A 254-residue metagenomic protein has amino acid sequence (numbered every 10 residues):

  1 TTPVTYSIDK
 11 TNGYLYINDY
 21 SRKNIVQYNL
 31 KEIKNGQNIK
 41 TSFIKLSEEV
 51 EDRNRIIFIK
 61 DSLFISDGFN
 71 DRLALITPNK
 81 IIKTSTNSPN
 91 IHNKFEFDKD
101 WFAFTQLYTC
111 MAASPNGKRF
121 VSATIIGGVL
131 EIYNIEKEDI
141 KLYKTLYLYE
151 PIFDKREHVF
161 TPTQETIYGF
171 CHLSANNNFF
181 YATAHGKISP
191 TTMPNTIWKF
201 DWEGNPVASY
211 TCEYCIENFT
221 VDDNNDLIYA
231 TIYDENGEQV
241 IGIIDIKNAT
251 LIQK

Functional and structural regions predicted by a protein language model:
T1, I39-E48, I82-Q106, K141-Q164 (+1 more regions): Surface-exposed loop and turn segments in beta-propeller and other repeat-based domains that flank or scaffold
T1-Y16, Y20, S42-S47, E213-E217: Blade-loop segments of beta-propeller domains
Y6-T11, N54-I59, A103-N116, E165-N176 (+1 more regions): Structural signature of eukaryotic scaffold interfaces centered on beta-propeller domains
Y16-S21, I65-F69, S114, S122-I125 (+3 more regions): Conserved beta-strand positions in repeat-built beta-propeller and related beta-rich domains
S21-S62, S66-F69, I91: Asp-box/WD-like beta-propeller blade repeats and closely related beta-sheet repeat scaffolds
E150-V159, W202-D223: Conserved blade-ending motifs and adjacent loop-strand segments that build the rim/top face of beta-propeller domains
P162-K199: Loop/turn-rich, solvent-exposed surfaces of beta-rich toroidal or solenoidal domains
M193-N205, I243-A249: Beta-propeller blade signature
